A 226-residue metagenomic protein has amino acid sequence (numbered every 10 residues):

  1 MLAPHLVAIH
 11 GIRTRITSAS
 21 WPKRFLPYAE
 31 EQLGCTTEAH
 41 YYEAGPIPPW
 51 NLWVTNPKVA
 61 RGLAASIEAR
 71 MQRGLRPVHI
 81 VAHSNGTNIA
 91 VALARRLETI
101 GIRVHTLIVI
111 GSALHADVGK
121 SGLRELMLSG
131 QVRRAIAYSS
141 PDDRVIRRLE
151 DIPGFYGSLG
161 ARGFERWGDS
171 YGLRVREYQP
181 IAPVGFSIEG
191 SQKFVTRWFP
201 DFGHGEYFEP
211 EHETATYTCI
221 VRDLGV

Functional and structural regions predicted by a protein language model:
A3-Y171: Serine-dependent carboxylesterase/thioesterase catalytic core of lipase-like alpha/beta-hydrolase/SGNH enzymes
I146-V226: C-terminal catalytic-base region of ester-bond hydrolases, centering on the histidine of the charge-relay
